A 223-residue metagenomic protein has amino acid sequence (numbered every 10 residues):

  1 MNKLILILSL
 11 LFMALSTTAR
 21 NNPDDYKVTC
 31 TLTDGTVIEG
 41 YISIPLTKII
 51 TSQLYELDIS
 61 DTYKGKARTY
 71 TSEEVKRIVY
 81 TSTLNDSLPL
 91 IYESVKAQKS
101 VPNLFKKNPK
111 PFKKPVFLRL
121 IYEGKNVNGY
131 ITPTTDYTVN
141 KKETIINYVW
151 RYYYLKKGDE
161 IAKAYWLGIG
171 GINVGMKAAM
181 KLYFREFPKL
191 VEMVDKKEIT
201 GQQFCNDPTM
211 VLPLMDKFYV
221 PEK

Functional and structural regions predicted by a protein language model:
M1-D25: Bacterial Sec-dependent N-terminal signal peptides
D24-T33: A short beta-strand micro-motif
V28, I38-I42: Conserved glycine-centered beta-strand/turn positions repeated across beta-sheet architectures
T33-V37, T62-G65: Glycine-centered tight beta-turn/hairpin loop motif at sheet-sheet or coil-to-beta transitions
G40, V75, D207-M210: Short low-polarity hydrophobic stretches
I42-V191: Aromatic-patch recognition
E192-K223: C-terminal partner/receptor-binding element of secreted or periplasmic proteins
